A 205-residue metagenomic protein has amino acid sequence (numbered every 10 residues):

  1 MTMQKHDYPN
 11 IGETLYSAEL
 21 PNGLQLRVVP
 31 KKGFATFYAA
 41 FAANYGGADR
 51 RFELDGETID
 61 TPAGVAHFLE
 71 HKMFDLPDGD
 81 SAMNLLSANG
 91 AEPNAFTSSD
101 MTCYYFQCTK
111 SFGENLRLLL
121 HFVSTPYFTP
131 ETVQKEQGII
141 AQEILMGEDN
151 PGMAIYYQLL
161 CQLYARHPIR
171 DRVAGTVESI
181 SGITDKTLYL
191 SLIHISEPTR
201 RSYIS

Functional and structural regions predicted by a protein language model:
M1-S81, I193-S196, R200-S202: His/Glu-rich zincin catalytic helix
P77-S191: Acidic/histidine-enriched segments that form metal/cofactor-coordinating and catalytic pocket/exosite environments
